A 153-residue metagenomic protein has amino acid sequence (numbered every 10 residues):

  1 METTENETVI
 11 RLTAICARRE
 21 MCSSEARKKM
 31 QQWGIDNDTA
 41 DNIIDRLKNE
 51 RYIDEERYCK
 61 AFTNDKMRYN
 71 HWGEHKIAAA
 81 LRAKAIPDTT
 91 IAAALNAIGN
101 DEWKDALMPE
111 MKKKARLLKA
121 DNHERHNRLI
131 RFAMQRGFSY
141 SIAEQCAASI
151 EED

Functional and structural regions predicted by a protein language model:
M1-D153: An alpha-helical, amphipathic repeat domain used for nucleic-acid recognition, typified by the mTERF helical solenoid
